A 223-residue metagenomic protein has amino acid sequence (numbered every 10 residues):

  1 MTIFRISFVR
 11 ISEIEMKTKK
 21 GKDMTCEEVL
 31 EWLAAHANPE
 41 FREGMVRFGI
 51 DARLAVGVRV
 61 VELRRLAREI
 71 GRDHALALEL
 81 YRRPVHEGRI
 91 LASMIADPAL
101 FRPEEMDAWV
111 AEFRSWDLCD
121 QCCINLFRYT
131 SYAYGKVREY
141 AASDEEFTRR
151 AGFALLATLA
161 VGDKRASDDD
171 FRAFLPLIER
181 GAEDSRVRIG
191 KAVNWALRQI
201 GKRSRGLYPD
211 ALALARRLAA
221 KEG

Functional and structural regions predicted by a protein language model:
K17-G223: Alpha-helical scaffold domains
